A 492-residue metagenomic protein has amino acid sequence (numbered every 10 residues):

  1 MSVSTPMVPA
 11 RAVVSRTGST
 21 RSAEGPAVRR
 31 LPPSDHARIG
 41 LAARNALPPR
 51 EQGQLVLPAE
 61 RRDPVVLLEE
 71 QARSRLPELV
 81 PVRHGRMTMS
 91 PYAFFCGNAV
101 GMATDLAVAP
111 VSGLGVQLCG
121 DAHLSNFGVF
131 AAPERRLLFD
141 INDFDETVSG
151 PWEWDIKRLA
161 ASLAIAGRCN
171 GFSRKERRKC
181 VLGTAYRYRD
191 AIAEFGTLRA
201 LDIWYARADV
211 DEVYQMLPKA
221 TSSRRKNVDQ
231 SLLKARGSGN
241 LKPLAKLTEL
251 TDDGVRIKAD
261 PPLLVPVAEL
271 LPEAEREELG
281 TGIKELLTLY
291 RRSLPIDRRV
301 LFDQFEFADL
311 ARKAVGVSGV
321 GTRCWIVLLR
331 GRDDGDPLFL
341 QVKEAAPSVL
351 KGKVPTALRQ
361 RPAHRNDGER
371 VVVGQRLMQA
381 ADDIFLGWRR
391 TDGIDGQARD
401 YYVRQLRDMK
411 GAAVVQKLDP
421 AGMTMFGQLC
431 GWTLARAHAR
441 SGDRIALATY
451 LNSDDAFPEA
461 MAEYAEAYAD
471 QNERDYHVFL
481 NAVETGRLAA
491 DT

Functional and structural regions predicted by a protein language model:
M1-R16: N-terminal acidic, proline/glycine-rich, low-complexity intrinsically disordered segments
M7-P9, E24, W432: Short, intrinsically disordered, low-complexity terminal segments
V14-G18, S22, H36, A46: Catalytic cores of glycan-processing enzymes that make or break glycosidic bonds
T20-L31: General secondary-structure propensity
R29-C119, L124-G237, E285-T492: Conserved ATP-binding subdomain of kinase catalytic cores across diverse folds
D211-I283: Long, low-complexity segments enriched in small/aliphatic residues
